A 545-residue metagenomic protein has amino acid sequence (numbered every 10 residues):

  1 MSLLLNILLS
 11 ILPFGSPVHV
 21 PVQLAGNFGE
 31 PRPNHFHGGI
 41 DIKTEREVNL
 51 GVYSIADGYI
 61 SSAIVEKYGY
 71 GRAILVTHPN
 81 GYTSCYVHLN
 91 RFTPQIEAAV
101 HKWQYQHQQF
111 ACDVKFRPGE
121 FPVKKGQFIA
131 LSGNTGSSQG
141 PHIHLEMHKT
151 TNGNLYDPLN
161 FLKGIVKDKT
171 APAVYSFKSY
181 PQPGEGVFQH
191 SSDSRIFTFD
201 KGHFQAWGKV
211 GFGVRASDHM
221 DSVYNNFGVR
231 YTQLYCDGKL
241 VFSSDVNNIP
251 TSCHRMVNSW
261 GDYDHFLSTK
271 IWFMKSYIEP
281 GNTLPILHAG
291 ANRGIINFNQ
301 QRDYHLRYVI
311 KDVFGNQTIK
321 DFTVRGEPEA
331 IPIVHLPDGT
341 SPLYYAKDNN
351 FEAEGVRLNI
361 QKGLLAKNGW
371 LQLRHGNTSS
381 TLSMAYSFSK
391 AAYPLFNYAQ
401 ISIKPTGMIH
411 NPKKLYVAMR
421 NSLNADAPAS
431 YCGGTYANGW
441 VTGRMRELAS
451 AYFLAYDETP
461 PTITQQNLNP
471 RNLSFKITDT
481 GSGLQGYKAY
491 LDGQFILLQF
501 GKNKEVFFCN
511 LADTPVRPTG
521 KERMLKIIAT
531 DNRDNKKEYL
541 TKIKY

Functional and structural regions predicted by a protein language model:
I7-S84, N90-Q95, Q109-G119, K124-K125 (+3 more regions): Surface-exposed, glycine-biased beta-strand/turn segments
T83-P118, S191-G202, G228, Y235-N297 (+1 more regions): Exoplasmic/lumenal beta-rich domain surfaces
A216, I310, I527-A529: Conserved structural position at the C-terminal beta-strand of extracellular beta-sandwich adhesion modules
N297-D303, M445-E447, D513-E522: Surface-exposed, short loops/turns at beta-strand junctions within beta-sandwich domains
K311-N316, T530-N535: Short, solvent-exposed loop/turn segments at the edges of extracellular beta-sandwich modules
F314-H335, Y539-Y545: Short beta-strand elements
I331-P332, D338-Y344, L371-Y416: Proteolytic processing hotspots in large secreted/extracellular or virion-associated proteins and select intracellular
L336-D348, G407-K414, M419-Q485, F495 (+1 more regions): Proteolytic cleavage junctions
